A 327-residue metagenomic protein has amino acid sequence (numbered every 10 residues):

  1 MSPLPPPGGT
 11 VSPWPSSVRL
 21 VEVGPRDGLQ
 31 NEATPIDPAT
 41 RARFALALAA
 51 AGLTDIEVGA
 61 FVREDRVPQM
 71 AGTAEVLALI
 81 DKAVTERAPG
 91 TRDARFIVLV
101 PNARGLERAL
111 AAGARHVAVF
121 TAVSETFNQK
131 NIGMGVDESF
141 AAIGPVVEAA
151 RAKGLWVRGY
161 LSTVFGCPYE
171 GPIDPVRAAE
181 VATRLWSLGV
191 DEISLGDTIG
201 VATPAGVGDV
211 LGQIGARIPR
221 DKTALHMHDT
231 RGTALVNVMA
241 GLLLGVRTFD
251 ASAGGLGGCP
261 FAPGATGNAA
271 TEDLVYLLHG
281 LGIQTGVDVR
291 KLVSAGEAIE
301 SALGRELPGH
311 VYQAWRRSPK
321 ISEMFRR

Functional and structural regions predicted by a protein language model:
M1-R327: Catalytic cores and adjacent flexible loops of soluble metabolic enzymes that perform enolate/carbanion chemistry on
